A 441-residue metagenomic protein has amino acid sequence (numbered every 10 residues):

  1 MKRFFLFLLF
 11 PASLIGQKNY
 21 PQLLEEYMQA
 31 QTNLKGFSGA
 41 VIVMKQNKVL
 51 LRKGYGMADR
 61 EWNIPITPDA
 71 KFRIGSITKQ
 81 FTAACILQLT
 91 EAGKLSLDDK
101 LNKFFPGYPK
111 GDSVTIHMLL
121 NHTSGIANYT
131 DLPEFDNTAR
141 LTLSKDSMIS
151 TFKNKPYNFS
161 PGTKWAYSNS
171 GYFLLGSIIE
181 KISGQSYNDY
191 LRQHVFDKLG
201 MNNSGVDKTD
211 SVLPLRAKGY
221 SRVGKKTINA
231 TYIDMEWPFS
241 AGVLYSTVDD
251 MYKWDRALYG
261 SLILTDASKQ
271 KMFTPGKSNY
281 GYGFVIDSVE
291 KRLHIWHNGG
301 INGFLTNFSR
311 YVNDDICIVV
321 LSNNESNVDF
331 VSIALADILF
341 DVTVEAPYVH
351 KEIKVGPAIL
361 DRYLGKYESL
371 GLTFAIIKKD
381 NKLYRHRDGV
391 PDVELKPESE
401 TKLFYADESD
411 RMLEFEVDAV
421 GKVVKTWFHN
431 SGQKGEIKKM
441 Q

Functional and structural regions predicted by a protein language model:
M1-P21: Bacterial Sec-dependent N-terminal signal peptides
Q17-K53, S183-Q185, D189-Q193, D197 (+1 more regions): Catalytic loop of the DD-peptidase/beta-lactamase superfamily, centered on the K-T-G motif and neighboring
L23, R73-I77, L89-L132, N154 (+2 more regions): Active-site helix/loop module of the DD-peptidase/beta-lactamase fold, centered on the serine-lysine SxxK catalytic
L23, T32-A40, E61-N121, F159-S170 (+2 more regions): Short active-site loop at a secondary-structure junction that contains or immediately precedes the catalytic residue(s)
L34-K35, P65, S96, P109-V114 (+7 more regions): Extracellular/periplasmic catalytic domains that process cell-envelope and extracellular macromolecules
A58-P68, D329-A336: A short, polar/charged loop-to-alpha-helix boundary motif
L119-L120, S150-F152, Y220, M272 (+1 more regions): A generic structural signal for nonpolar/aromatic side chains embedded in well-ordered alpha-helices
T130-L215, A230, E236-Y252: Catalytic-site signature segments of enzymes, centered on catalytic residues
